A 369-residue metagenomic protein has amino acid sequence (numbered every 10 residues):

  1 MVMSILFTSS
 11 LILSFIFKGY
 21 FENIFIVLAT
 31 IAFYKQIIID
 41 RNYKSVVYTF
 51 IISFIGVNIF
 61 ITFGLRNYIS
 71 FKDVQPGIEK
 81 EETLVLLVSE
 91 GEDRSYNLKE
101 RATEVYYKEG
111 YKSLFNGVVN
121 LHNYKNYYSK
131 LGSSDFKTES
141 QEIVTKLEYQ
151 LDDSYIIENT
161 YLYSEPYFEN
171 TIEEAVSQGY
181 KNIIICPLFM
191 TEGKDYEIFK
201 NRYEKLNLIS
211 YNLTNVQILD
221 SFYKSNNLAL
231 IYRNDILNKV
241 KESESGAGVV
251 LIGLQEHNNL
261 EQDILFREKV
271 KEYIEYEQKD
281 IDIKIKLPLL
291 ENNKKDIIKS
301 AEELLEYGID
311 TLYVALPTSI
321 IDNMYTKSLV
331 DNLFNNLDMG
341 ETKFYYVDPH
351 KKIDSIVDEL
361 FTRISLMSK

Functional and structural regions predicted by a protein language model:
V2-K369: Active-site-proximal alpha-helix that buttresses catalytic centers in soluble enzyme cores
